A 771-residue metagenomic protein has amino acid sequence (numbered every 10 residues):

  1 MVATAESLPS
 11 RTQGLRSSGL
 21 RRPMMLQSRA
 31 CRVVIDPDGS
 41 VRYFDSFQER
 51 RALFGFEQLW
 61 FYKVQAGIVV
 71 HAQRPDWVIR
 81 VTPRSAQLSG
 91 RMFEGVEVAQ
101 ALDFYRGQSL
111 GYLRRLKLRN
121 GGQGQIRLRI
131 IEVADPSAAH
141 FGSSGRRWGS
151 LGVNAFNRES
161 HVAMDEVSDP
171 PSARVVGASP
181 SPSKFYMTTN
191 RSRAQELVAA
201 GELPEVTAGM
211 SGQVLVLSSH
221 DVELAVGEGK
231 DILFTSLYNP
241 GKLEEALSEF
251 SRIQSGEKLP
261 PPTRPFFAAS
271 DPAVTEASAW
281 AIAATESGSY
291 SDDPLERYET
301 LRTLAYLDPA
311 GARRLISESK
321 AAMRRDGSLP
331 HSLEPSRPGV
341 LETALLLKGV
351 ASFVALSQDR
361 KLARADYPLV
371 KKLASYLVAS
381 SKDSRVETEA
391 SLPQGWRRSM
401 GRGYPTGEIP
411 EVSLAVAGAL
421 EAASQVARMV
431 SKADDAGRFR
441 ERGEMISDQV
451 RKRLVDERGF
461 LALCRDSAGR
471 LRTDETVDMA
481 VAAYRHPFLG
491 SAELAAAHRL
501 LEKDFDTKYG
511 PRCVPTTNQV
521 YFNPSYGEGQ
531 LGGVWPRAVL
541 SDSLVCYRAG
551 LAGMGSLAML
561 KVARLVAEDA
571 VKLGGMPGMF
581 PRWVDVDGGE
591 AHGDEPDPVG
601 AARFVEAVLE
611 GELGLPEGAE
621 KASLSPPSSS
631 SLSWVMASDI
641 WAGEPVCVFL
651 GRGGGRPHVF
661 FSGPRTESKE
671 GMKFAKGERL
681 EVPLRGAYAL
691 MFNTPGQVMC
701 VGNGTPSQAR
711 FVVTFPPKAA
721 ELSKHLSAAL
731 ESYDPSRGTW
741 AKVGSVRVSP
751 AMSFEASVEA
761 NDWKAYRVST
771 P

Functional and structural regions predicted by a protein language model:
V2-E49, A281, S289-D293, E342-F353 (+5 more regions): C-terminal capping/lid segments that line or modulate ligand- or cofactor-binding pockets
V2-M24, S192-R193, G241-E245, E249-D292 (+4 more regions): Low-complexity, Ser/Thr/Pro/Gly-enriched N-terminal "stalk/linker" regions
L8-F93, D165-A199, V226, E257-S270 (+3 more regions): An extended acidic
K63-A99, S541-A741, E759-T770: Non-catalytic C-terminal accessory modules of carbohydrate-active enzymes
V70, I79-V81, A86-L88, G95-A200 (+5 more regions): Polysaccharide-binding surfaces and accessory modules of carbohydrate-active proteins
D76-W77, I126-L128, V222-P240, N761-R767: Short Pro-Gly-centered flexible turn/kink motifs
R264-D292, G311-P338, S375-E408, D448-V534 (+5 more regions): Extended glycan-interaction surfaces of carbohydrate-active proteins
D292-E389, T406-A417, G533-S543, A552-G555 (+3 more regions): Aromatic-rich carbohydrate-recognition surfaces in CAZymes
